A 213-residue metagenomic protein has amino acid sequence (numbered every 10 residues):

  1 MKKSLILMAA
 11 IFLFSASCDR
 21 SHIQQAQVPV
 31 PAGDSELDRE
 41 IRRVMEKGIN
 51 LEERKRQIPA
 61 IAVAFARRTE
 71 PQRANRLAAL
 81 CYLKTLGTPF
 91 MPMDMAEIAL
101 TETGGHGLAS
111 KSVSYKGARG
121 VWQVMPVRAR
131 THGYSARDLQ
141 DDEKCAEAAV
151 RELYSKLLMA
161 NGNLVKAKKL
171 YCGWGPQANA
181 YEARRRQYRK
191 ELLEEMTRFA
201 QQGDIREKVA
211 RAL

Functional and structural regions predicted by a protein language model:
S4-L13: Sec-dependent N-terminal signal peptides
C18, H22, V28-P31, D38-L213: Catalytic glycan-binding domains that act on GlcNAc-containing polysaccharides
